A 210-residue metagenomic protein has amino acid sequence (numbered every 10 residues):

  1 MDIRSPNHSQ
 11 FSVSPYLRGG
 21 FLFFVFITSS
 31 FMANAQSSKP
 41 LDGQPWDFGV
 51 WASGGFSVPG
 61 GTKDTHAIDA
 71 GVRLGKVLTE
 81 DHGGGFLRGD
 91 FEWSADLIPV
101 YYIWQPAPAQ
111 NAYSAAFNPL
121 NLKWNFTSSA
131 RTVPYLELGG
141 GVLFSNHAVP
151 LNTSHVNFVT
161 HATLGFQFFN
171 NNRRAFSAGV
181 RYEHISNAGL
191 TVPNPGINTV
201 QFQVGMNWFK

Functional and structural regions predicted by a protein language model:
M1-L41: Cleavable N-terminal export/targeting peptides
A35-P45, T79-F91, T127-V133, N170-A175: Short loop/turn motifs that connect adjacent beta-strands in outer-membrane beta-barrel proteins
Q44-W46, D64-A70, N111-N118, T132 (+2 more regions): Residues that define the transmembrane beta-barrel architecture of outer-membrane proteins
W46-F56, W93-Y101, L136-V142, A178-H184 (+1 more regions): Transmembrane beta-barrel strands of outer-membrane/channel proteins
G54, K76-L78, W124-F126, F166-F168 (+1 more regions): Residue-level signature of outer-membrane beta-barrel architecture
G55-G61, D81, V100-A107, V142-V149 (+1 more regions): Sequence/structural signature of outer-membrane beta-barrel proteins
V72, L120-W124, A162-L164, F202-V204: Membrane-embedded beta-strands of outer-membrane beta-barrel proteins, especially the hydrophobic/small aromatic
V72-L74, F168, P195-K210: Outer-membrane beta-barrel "beta-signal"
